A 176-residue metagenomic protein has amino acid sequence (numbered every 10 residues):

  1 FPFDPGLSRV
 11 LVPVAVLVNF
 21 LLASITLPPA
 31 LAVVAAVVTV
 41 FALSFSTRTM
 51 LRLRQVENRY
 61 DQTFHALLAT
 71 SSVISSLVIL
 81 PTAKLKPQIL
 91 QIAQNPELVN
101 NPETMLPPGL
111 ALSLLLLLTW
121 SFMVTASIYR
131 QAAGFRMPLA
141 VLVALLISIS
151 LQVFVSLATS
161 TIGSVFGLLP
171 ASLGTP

Functional and structural regions predicted by a protein language model:
F1-H65, S71: Selected alpha-helical membrane-embedding segments in polytopic membrane proteins
V16-L22, V37, S44, L115 (+2 more regions): Hydrophobic core of alpha-helical transmembrane segments in multi-pass integral membrane proteins
N19-P29, A93-V99, P170-T175: Membrane-interface interhelical loops and short amphipathic "cap" helices that link adjacent transmembrane segments
F41-L51, E97-T104, T175-P176: Hydrophobic transmembrane alpha-helix bundles
R52-T159, G163: Hydrophobic alpha-helical transmembrane segments and adjacent short intramembrane/lumenal linkers of inner/organellar
A158-T175: Terminal transmembrane helical anchor/hairpin motif
